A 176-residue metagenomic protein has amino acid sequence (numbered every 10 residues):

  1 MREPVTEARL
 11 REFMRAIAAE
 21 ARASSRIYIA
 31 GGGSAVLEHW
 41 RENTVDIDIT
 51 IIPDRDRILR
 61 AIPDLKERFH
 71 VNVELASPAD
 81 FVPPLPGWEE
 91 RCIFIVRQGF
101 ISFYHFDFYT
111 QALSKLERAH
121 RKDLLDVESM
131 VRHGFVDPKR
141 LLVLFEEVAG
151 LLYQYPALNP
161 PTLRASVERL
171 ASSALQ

Functional and structural regions predicted by a protein language model:
M1-Q176: Compositionally biased terminal segments of proteins
